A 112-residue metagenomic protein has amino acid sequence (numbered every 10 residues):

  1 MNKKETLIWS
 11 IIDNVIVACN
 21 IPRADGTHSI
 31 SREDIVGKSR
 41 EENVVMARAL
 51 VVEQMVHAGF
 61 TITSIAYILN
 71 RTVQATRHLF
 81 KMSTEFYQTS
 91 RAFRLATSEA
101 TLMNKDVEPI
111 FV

Functional and structural regions predicted by a protein language model:
M1-C19, L102, D106-V112: General nucleic-acid-binding
I8, I12, R48-A49, I62: Short runs of predominantly hydrophobic/aromatic residues within well-ordered alpha helices that form helix-helix
V17-R48: Short, Lys/Arg-enriched anionic-surface-contact patches
N43-F60: Short, amphipathic alpha-helical "recognition" segments used to contact nucleic acids or chromatin
H57, N70, K81-E85: Residue-level detection of the helix-turn-helix DNA-binding "recognition helix"
T63-I68: Short alpha-helical "recognition helix" segments of helix-turn-helix
V73-Q74: Key DNA-contact positions within bacterial/archaeal DNA-binding proteins
H78-D106: Short, solvent-exposed alpha-helical "recognition" segments
